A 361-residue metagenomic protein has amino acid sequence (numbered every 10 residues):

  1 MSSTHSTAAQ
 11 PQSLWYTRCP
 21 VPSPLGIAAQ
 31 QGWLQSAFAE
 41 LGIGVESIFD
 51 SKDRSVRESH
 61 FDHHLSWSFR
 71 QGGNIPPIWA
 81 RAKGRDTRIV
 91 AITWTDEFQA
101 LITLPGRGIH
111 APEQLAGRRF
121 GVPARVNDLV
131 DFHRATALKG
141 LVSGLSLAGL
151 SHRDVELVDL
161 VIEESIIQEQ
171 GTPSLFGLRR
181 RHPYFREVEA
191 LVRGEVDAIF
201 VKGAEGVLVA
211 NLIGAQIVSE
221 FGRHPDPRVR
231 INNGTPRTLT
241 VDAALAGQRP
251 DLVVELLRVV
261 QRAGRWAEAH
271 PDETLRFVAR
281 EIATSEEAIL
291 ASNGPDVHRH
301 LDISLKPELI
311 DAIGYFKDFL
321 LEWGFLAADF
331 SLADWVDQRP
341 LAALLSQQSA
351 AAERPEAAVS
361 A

Functional and structural regions predicted by a protein language model:
M1-P11, R354-A361: Short, low-complexity disordered leader/linker segments with a strong preference for bacterial N-terminal type II
A9-R153, L157-V161: Short, glycine-/small- and polar/acidic-enriched structural segments that line small-molecule recognition paths
Q35-E40, P225-V229, H300-E308: Short, solvent-exposed loop/beta-turn-alpha elements that line the ligand-binding surface or hinge of extracytoplasmic
E40-I48, L150-L157, I282-G294, A327-D334: Short, surface-exposed acidic
I75, I166, S174-F277: Pocket-lining segment of extracytoplasmic ligand-binding domains
V126-T136, E169-R181: Short, flexible/disordered intra-domain loops and linkers
R249-F325: Secondary-structure end/capping motifs
L320-A361: Conserved C-terminal helix/tail region of periplasmic/extracytoplasmic solute-binding proteins
